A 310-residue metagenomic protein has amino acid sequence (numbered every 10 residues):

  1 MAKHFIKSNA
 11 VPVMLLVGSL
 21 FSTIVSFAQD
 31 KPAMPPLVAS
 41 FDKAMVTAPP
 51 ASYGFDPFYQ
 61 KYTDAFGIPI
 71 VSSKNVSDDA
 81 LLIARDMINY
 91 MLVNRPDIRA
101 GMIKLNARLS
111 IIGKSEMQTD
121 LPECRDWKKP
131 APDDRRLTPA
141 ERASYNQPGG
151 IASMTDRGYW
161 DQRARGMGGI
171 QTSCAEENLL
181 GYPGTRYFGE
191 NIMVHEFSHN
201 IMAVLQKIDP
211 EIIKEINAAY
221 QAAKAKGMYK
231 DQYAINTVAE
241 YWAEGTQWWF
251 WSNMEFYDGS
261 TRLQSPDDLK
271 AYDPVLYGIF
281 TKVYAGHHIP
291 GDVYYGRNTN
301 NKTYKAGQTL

Functional and structural regions predicted by a protein language model:
M1-S8: N-terminal secretory signal peptides that target proteins for export/translocation
P12-T23: Bacterial N-terminal signal peptides
S26-A28: Boundary at the C-terminal end of the N-terminal hydrophobic targeting segment
D30-M87, V93: N-terminal module-boundary/linker segments of secreted carbohydrate-active enzymes
P50, A65-I68, S77-Q221, R262: Acidic/His-rich structured neighborhood in mature extracellular/periplasmic domains
V71, K129-P130, Y145-E177, P183 (+1 more regions): Metalloprotease/metallohydrolase-associated module, dominated by Zn2+-dependent proteases
